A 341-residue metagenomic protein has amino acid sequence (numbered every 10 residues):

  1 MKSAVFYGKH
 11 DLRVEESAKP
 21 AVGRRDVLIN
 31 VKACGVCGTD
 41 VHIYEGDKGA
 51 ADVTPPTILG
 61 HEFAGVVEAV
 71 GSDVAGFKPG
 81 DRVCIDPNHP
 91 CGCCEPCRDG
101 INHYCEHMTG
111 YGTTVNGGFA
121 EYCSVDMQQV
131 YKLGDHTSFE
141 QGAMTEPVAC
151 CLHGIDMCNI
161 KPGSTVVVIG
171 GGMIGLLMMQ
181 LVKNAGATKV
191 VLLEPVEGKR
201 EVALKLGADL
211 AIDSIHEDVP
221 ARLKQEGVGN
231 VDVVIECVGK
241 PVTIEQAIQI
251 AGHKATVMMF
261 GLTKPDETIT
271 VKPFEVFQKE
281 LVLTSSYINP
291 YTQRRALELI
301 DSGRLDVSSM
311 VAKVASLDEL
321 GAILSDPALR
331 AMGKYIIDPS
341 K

Functional and structural regions predicted by a protein language model:
P20-C34, K48-E95, G134-H136: Glycine-rich beta-strand-centered segment in the early N-terminal region that forms part of a ligand/cofactor-binding
R82, T165, A255-T256, V282: Short glycine-centered segments of the SAM/dcSAM-binding site in methyltransferase folds
C91-I169: NAD(P)H dinucleotide-binding glycine-rich loop of Rossmann-like/cofactor-binding domains, especially the beta1-alpha1
T137-H216, A221: Mid-domain Rossmann-like dinucleotide-binding core that forms the NAD(H)/NADP(H) cofactor-binding site
C158, K205-E280, S340: Glycine-rich cofactor phosphate-binding loops and adjacent beta1-alpha1 units of small-molecule cofactor enzyme domains
P195-V196, T263, N289: Residues in the short beta-alpha loop(s) of Rossmann-like NAD(P)-binding domains
E245-Q249, P290-K341: C-terminal hydrophobic helical "lid"/dimerization subdomain of Rossmann-like NAD(P)H-dependent oxidoreductases
